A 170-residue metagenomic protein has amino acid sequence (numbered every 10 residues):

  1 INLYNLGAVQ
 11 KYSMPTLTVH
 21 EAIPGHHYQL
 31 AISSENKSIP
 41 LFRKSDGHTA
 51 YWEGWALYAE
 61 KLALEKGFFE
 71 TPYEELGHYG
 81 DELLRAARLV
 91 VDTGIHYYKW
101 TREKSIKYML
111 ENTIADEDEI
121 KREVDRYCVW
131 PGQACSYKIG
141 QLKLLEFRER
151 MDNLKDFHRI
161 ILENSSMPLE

Functional and structural regions predicted by a protein language model:
I1-E170: Long, His/Glu/Asp-enriched segments that create or flank divalent metal/ion-associated functional microenvironments
